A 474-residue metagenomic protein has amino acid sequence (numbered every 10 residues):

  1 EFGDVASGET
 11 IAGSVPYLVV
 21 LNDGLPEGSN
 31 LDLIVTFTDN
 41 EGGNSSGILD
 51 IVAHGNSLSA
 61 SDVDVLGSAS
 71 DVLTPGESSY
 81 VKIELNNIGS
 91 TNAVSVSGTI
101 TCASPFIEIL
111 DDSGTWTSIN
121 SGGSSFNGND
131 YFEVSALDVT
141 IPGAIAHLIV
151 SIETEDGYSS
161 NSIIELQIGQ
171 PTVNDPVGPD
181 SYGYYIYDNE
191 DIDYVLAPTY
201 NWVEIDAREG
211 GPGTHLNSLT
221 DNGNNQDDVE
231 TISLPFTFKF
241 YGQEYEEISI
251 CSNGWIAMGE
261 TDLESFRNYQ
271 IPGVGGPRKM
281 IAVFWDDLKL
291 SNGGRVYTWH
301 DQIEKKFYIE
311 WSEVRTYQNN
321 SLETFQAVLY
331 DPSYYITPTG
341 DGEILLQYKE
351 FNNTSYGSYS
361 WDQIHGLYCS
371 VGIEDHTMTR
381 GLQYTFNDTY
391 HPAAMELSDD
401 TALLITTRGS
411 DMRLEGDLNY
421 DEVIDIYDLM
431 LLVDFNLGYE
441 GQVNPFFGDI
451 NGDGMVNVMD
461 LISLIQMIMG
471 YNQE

Functional and structural regions predicted by a protein language model:
E1-F2, N86-I107, D111-G114: Short acidic, flexible loop segments centered on an aromatic residue
E1-L25, E108-T140: Intrinsically disordered, low-complexity Pro/Gly/Ser/Thr-rich segments with frequent PxxP/GP/PP motifs and embedded
S14, L18-S57, Y131-P171: Terminal connector regions
L21, A136-D138, Q167-R413: Extracytoplasmic Ser/Thr/Pro-rich, glycosylation-prone low-complexity segments
G28, G409-E474: Cellulosome-associated attachment modules in secreted, modular CAZymes
S45, S78, S90-V96, S160: Short acidic/proline- and small/hydrophobic-mixed sequence motifs that coincide with surface turns and coil-to-beta
D50-S59, I163-D180, I405-D417, Q442-N444 (+1 more regions): Low-complexity, Pro/Thr/Ser/Gly/Ala-rich linker/spacer regions in secreted, extracellular modular proteins
S70-E77: Short, solvent-exposed loop/linker segments at the N-terminal edge of repeated beta-sheet extracellular domains
